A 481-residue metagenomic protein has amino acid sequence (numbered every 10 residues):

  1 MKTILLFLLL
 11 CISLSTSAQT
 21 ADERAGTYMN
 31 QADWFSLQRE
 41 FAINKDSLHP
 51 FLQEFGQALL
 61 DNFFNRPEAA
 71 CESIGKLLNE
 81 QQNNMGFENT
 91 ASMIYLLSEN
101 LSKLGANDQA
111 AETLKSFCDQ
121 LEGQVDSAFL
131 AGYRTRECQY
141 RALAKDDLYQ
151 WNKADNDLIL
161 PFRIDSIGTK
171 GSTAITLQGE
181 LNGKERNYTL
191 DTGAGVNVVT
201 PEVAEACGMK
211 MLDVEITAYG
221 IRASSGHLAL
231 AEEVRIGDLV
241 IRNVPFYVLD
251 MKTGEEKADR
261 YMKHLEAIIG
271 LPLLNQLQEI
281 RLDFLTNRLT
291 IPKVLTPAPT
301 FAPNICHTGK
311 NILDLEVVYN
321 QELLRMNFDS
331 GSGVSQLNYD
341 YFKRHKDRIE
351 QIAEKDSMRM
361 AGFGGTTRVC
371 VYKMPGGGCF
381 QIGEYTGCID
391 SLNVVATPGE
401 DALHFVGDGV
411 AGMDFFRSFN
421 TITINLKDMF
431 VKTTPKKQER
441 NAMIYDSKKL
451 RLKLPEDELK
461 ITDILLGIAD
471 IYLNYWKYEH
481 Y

Functional and structural regions predicted by a protein language model:
M1-R24: Bacterial Sec-dependent N-terminal signal peptides
Q19-Y481: Pepsin/retropepsin-fold aspartyl endopeptidases
